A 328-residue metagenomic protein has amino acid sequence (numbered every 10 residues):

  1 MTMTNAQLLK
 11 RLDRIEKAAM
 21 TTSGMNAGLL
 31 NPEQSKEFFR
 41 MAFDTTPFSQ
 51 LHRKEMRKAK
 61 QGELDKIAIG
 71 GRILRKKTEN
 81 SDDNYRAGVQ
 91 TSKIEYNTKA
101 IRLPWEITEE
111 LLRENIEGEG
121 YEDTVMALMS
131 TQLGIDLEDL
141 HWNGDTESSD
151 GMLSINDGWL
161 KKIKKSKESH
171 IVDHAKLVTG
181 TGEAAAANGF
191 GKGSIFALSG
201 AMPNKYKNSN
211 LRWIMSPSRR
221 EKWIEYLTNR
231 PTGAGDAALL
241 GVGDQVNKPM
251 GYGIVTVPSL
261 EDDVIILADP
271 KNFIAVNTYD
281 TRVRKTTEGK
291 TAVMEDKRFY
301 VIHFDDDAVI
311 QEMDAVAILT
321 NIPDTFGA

Functional and structural regions predicted by a protein language model:
T2-T46, E55-K60, D157-E183, A187-G189 (+1 more regions): Sequence/fold signature of self-assembling virion shell proteins
T21, P47-F48, I135-T146, N208 (+1 more regions): Intrinsically disordered or highly flexible coil/loop and linker segments, enriched in small and charged/polar residues
G24-E106, M152-K162: Assembly/oligomerization interface modules of large self-assembling protein complexes
T98-A100, N208, E295-K297: A general secondary-structure signal for short beta-strands and their flanking turns/coil in non-transmembrane regions
R102, L111, I135, R219-E221 (+2 more regions): Short loop/turn segments at secondary-structure transitions that flank enzyme active sites
E109-A197, G327-A328: Alpha-helical scaffold segments that mediate packing/assembly in large oligomeric complexes
I195-L227: Ordered core of a single globular domain
